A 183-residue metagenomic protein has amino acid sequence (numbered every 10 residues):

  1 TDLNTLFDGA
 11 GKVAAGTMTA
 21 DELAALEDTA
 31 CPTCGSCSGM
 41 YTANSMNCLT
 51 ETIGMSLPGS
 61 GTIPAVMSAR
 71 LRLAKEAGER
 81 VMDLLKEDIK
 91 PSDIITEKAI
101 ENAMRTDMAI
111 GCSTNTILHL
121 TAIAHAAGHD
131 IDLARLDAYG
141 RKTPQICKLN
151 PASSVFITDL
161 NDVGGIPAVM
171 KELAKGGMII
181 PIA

Functional and structural regions predicted by a protein language model:
T1-A183: Catalytic or ion-coupling anion/metal-binding cores of large enzyme and transporter domains
